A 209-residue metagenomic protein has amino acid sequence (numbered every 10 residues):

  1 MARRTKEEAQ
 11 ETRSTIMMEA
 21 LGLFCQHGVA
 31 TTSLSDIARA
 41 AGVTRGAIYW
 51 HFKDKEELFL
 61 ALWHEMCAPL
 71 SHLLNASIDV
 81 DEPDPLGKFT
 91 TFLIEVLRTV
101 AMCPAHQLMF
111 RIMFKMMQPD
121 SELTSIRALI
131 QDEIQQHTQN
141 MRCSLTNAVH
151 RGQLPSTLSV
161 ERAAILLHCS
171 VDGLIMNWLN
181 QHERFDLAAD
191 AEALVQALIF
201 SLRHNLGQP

Functional and structural regions predicted by a protein language model:
M1-H27, T31-V43, E57-L60: Basic, helix-initiating cap at the start of DNA-binding domains
G42-F52: Short hydrophobic/aromatic patch on the recognition helix
F52, L60-M66: Alpha-helical DNA-contacting segments of helix-turn-helix folds
A61, N75-L108, V160-L167, G207-Q208: Hydrophobic alpha-helical connector segments
A68-S71, N75-A76, G87, M102 (+3 more regions): Amphipathic alpha-helical packing segments from all-alpha helical-bundle domains
K88, A101-A128, M176: Amphipathic alpha-helical segments used for helix-helix packing
I112-K115, R142, L158-N177, D190-S201: Hydrophobic alpha-helical segments that form the core of small-molecule binding pockets and/or dimer interfaces
